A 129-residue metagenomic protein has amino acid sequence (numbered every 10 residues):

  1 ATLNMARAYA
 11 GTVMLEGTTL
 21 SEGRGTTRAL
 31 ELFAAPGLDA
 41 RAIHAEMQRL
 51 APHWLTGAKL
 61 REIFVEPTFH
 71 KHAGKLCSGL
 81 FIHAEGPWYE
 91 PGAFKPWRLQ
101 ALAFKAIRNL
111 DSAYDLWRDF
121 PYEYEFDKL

Functional and structural regions predicted by a protein language model:
A1-T12: Conserved anion/nucleotide-ligand pocket segment
L3, T18-S21, H70: Short, flexible coil/linker segments at or flanking structured domains
G11-F33: Feature marks proteins synthesized as precursors that undergo proteolytic processing into two chains
A29, F33-L129: Conserved functional hotspot residues or short segments at active or partner-binding sites across diverse domains
